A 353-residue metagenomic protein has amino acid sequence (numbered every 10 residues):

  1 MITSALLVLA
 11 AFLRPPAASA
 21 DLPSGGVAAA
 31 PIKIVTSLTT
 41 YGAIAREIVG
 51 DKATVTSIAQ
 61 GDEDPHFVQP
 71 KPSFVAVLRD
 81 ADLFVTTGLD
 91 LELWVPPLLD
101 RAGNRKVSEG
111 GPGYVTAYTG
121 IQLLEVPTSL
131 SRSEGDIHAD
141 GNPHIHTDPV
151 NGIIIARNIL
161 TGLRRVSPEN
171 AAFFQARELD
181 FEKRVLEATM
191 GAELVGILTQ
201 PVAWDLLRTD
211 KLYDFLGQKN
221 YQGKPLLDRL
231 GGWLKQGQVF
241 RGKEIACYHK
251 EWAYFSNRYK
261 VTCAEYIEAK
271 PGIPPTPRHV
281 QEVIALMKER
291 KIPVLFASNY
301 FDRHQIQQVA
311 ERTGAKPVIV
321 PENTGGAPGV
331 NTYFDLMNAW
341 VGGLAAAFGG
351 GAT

Functional and structural regions predicted by a protein language model:
M1-P16: Bacterial N-terminal signal peptides
S19-T353: Extracytoplasmic metal-acquisition and chelation regions
